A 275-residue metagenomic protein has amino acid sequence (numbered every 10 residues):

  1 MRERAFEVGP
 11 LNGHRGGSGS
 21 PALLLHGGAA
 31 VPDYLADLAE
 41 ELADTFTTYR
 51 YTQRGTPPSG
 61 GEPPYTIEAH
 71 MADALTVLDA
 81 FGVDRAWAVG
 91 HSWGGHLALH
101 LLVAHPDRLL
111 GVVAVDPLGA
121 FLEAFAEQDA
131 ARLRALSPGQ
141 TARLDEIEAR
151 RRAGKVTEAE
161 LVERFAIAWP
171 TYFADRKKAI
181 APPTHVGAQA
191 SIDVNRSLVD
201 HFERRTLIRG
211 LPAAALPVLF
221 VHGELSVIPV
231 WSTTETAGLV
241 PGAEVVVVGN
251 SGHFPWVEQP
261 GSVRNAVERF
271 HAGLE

Functional and structural regions predicted by a protein language model:
G9-G60, V77: Conserved HGGG/HGGXW glycine-rich cap/lid loop of the alpha/beta-hydrolase fold
Y49, Q53-W93, N265: Active-site loop/oxyanion-hole signature of alpha/beta-hydrolase fold enzymes
D84-Q128: Conserved hydrolase catalytic core segment
V112-R151: Flexible "cap/lid" loop of the alpha/beta hydrolase fold
E148-H201: Conserved alpha/beta-hydrolase catalytic His-Asp/Glu region
A214, F220-H222: Short beta-strand/loop motif that positions the catalytic acidic residue of the alpha/beta-hydrolase fold
V227-S232: Conserved alpha/beta-hydrolase "acid-adjacent" motif
A243-E275: Catalytic active-site module of serine/aspartate enzymes centered on a nucleophile-bearing elbow/loop
